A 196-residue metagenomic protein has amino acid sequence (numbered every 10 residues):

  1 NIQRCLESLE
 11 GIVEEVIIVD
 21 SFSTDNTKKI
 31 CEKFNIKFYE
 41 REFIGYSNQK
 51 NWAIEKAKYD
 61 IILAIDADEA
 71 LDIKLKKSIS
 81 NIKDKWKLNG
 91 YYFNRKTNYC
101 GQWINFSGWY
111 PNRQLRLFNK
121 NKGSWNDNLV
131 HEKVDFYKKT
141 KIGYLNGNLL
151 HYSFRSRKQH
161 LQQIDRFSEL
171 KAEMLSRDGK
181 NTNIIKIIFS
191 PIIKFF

Functional and structural regions predicted by a protein language model:
N1-S8: N-proximal low-complexity "stem/linker" segments adjacent to membrane-targeting elements
Q3, D25-F34, K74-L75: Acidic helix N-cap motif at the loop->helix transition within catalytic regions of sugar-transfer enzymes
S8, I12, D20-K29, D66: A conserved acidic beta->alpha catalytic loop
E14, K28-K56: Conserved donor nucleotide-binding strand/loop of the catalytic core
V19, R41, L63-A67: Catalytic metal- and UDP-sugar-binding loop of GT-A-like glycosyltransferases, i.e., residues flanking the conserved
S23, I44-G45, E69: Alpha/beta-hydrolase active-site loop signature
N51-I54, D60-I65, D72-F196: Catalytic-site signature of metal-activated, phosphate-bearing donor transferases, centered on the GT-A/GT-A-like
